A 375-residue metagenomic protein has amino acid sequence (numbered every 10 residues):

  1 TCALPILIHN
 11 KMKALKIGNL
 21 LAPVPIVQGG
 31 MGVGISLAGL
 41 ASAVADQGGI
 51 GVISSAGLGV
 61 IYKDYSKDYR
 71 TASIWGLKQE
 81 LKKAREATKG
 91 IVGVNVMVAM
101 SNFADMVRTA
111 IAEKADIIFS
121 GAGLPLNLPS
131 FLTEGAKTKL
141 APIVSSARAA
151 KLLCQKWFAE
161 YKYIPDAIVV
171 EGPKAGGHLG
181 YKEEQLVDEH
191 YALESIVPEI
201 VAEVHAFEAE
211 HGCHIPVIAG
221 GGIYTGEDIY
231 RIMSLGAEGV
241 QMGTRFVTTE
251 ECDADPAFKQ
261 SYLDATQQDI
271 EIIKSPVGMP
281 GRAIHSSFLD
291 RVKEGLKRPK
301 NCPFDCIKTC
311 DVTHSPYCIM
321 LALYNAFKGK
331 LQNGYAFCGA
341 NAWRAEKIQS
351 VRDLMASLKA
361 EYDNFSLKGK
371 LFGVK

Functional and structural regions predicted by a protein language model:
T1-L4: Short, small-residue-biased leader/transition segments that mark boundaries at the very start of proteins
I6-K11, G93, G243, R291: Generic N-terminal leader/processing signal
H9-E210: Active-site entrance/lid segments in N-terminal catalytic domains of soluble metabolic enzymes
V27, A175-I218, Y224-K375: Conserved active-site-proximal phosphate/metal-binding subdomains
